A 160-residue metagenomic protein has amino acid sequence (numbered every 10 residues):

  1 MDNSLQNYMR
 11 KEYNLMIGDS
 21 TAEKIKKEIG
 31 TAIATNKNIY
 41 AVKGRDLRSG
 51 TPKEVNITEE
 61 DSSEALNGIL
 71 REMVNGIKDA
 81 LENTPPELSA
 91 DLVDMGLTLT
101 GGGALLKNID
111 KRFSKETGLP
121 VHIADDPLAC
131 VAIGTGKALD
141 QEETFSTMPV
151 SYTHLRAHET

Functional and structural regions predicted by a protein language model:
M1, I17-T21, T58, S62-G76 (+3 more regions): Helical mechanochemical/support elements of P-loop NTPase systems and associated helical scaffolds
M1-N67, E82: Phosphate-binding glycine-rich/basic clefts of nucleotide- and phosphate-handling proteins, predominantly
L5, I77, L99, T135: Residue-level signature of catalytic and energy-coupling elements of molecular machines, predominantly ATP/GTP-dependent
A34, S89-F113: Glycine-rich phosphate-binding loops at beta-strand->alpha-helix junctions
A65-L92, A138-Q141: Phosphate/ATP-binding catalytic cores across multiple sugar-kinase/actin-like superfamilies, primarily ASKHA
K111-K137, F145: Conserved phosphate-binding/catalytic loops in two-lobed NTP-binding clefts
Q141-S151: Short, charged, intrinsically disordered terminal tails
T153-T160: Conserved small/polar residues in nucleotide/adenosyl-binding loops
